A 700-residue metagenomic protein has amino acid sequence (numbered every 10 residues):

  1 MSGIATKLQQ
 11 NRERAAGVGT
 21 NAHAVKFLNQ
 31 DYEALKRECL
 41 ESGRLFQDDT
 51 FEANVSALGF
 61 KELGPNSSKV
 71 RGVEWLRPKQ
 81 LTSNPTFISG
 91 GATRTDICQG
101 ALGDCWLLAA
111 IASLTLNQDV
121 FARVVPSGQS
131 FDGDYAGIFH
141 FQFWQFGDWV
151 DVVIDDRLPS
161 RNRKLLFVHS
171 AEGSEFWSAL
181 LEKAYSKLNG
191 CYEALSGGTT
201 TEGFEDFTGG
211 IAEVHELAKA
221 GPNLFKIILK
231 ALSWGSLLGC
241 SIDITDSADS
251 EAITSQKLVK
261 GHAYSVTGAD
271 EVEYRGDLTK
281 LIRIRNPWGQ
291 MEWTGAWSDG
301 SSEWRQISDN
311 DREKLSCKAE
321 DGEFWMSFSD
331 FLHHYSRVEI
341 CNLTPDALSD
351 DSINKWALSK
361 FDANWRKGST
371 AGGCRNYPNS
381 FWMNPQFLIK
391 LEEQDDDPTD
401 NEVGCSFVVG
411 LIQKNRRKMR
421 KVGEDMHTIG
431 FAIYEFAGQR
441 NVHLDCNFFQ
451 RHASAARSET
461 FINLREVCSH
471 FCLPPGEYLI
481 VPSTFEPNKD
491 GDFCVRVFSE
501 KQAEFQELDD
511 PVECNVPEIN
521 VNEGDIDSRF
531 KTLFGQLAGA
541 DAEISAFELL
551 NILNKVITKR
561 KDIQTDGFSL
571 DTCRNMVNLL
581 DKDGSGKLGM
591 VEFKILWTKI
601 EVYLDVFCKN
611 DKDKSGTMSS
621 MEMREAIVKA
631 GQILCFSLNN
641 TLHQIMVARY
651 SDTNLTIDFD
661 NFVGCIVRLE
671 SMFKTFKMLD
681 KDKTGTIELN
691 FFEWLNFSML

Functional and structural regions predicted by a protein language model:
M1-N575, K582-G584, M590-K594, T598-D605 (+5 more regions): Structured alpha-helical subdomains that flank or immediately precede key functional sites
